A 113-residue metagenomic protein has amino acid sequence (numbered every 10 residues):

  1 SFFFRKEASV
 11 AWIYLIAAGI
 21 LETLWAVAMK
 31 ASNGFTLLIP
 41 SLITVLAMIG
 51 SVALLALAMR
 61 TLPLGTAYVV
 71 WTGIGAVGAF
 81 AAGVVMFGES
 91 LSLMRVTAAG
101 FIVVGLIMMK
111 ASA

Functional and structural regions predicted by a protein language model:
F2-A113: Polytopic alpha-helical membrane proteins, predominantly small-molecule transporters/carriers
